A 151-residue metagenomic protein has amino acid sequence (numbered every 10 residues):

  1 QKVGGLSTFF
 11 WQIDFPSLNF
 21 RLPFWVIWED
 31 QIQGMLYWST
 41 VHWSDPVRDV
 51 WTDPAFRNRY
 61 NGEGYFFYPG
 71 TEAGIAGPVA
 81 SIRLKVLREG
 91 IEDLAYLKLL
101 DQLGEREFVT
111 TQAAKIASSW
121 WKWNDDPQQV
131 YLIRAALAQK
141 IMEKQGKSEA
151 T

Functional and structural regions predicted by a protein language model:
Q1-R48: Catalytic-core regions of glycoside hydrolase
I32-Q33, V47-T151: Catalytic domains of carbohydrate-active enzymes that cleave complex glycans
